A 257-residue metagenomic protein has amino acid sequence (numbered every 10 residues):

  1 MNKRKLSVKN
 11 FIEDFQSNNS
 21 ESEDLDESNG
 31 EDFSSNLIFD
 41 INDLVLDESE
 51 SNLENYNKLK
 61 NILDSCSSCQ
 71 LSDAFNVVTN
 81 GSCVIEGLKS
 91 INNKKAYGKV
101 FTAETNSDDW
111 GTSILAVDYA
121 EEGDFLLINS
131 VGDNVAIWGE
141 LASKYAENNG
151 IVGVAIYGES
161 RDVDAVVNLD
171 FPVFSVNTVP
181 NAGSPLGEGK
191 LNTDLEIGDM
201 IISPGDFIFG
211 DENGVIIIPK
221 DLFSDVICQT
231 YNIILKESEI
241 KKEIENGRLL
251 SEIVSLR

Functional and structural regions predicted by a protein language model:
N2-T105, K242-L250, S255: Intrinsically disordered, low-complexity regions enriched in acidic/Ser/Thr/Pro/Gln residues
V84-E86, L127-N129, V154-G158, F174-S175 (+1 more regions): General beta-strand structural signal in soluble alpha/beta enzymes
G87-S90, W110-V117: Short, charged beta->alpha transition segments
Y97-G98, E121-D124, N149-V152, N168-F171 (+3 more regions): Short coil/turn connectors at secondary-structure junctions
A116-Y157: Extracellular/luminal Protease-associated
R161-T178: Histidine/lysine/aspartate-rich catalytic loop segments that bind and position anionic ligands
V176-I253: Acidic, glycine-rich flexible loop/linker segments
